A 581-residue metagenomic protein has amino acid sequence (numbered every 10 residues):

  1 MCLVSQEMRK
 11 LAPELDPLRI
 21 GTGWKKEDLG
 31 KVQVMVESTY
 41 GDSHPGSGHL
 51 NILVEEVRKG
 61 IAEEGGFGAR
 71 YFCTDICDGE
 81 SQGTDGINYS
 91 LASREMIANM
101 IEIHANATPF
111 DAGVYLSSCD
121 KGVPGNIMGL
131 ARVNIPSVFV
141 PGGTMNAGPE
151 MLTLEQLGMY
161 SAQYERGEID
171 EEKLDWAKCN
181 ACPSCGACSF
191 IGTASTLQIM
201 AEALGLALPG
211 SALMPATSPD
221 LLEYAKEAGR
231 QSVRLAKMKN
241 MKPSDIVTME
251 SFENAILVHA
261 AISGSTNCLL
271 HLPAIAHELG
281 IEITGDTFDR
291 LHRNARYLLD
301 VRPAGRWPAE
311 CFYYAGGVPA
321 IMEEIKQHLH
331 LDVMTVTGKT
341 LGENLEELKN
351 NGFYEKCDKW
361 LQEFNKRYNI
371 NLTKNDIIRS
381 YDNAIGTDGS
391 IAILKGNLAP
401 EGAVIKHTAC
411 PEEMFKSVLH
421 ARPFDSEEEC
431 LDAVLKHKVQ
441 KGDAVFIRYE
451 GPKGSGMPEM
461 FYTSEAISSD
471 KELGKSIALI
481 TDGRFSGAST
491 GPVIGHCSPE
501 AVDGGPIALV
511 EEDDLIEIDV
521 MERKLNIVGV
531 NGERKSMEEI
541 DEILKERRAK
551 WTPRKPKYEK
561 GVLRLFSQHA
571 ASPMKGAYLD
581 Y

Functional and structural regions predicted by a protein language model:
M1-G46, L53-C73, G79, D85-S90 (+5 more regions): Catalytic or ion-coupling anion/metal-binding cores of large enzyme and transporter domains
L91-R94, A98: Well-ordered mid-protein domain cores that form the structural environment of catalytic cofactors
A105-N126, V138-P141: A short, small-residue-rich loop immediately preceding and capping a beta-strand
